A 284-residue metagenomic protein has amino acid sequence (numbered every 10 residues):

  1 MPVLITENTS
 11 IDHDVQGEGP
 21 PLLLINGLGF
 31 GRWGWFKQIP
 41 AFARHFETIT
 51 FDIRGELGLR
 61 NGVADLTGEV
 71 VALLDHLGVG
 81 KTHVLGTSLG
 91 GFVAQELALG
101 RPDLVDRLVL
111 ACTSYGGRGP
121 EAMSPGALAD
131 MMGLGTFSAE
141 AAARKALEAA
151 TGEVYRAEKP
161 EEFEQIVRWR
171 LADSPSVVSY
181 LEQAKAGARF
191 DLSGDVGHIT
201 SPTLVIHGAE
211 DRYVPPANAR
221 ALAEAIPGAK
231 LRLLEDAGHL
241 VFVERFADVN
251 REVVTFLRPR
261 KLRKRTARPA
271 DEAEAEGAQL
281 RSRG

Functional and structural regions predicted by a protein language model:
T6-G58: Conserved HGGG/HGGXW glycine-rich cap/lid loop of the alpha/beta-hydrolase fold
P40, I49-L85, R251: Active-site loop/oxyanion-hole signature of alpha/beta-hydrolase fold enzymes
G86, G90, A94: Gly/Ala-rich beta-loop-alpha elbow adjacent to hydrolase catalytic centers
L99, D106-F137: Flexible "cap/lid" loop of the alpha/beta hydrolase fold
G119-P120, E140-D195: Conserved alpha/beta-hydrolase catalytic His-Asp/Glu region
I199, V205-H207, D211: Short beta-strand/loop motif that positions the catalytic acidic residue of the alpha/beta-hydrolase fold
R212-N218: Conserved alpha/beta-hydrolase "acid-adjacent" motif
A229-G284: Catalytic active-site module of serine/aspartate enzymes centered on a nucleophile-bearing elbow/loop
